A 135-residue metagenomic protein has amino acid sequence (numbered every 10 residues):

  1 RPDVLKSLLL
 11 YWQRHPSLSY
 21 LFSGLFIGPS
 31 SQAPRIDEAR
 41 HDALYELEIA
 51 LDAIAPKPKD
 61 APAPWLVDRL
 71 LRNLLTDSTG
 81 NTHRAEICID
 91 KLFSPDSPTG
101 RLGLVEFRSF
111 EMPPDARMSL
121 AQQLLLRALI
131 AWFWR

Functional and structural regions predicted by a protein language model:
R1-R135: C-terminal accessory/tail domains of diverse enzymes
